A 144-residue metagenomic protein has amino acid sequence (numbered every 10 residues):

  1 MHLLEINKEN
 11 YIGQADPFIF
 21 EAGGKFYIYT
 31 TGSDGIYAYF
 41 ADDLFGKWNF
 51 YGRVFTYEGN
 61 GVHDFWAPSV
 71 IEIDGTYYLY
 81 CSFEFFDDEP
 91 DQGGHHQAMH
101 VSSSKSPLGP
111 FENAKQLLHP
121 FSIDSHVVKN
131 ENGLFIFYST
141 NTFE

Functional and structural regions predicted by a protein language model:
M1-E144: Carbohydrate-active catalytic/glycan-binding domains of CAZyme proteins, especially the secreted or lumenal ectodomains
